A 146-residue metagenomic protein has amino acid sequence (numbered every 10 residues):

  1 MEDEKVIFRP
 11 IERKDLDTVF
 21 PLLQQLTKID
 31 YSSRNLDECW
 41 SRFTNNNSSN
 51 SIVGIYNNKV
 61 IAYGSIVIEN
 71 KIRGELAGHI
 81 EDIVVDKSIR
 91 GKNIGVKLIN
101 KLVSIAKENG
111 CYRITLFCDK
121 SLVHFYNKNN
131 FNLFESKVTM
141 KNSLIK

Functional and structural regions predicted by a protein language model:
K5-V19: A short beta-loop-alpha structural element at the N-terminal edge of CoA-dependent acyl/N-acetyltransferase catalytic
V6, N58-Y63, G78: Glycine-rich phosphate/pyrophosphate-binding loop shared by adenosine-nucleotide-utilizing enzymes
P21-R34: Helix-loop element at the rim of GNAT/NAT acetyltransferase active sites that forms part of the acceptor-substrate
Y31-S51: Active-site rim helix/loop that mediates acceptor-substrate recognition in acyltransferases
V53, K59-I68, V84: Conserved beta-strand in the GNAT
E69-I80, R90, F134-S136: A conserved beta-turn-beta hairpin within the catalytic core of GNAT-like acetyltransferases that forms part
V85, G91-S104: Conserved acetyl-CoA-binding loop-helix of GNAT-fold acetyltransferases
A106-D119: Conserved GNAT acetyl-CoA-binding A-motif
